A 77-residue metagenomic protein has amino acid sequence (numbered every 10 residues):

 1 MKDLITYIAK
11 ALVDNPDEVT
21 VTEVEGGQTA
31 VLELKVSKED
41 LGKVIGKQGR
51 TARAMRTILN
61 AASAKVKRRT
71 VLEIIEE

Functional and structural regions predicted by a protein language model:
M1-K43, R53-E77: RNA-contacting regions in translation and RNA-metabolism proteins, encompassing KH/S1 modules where present
